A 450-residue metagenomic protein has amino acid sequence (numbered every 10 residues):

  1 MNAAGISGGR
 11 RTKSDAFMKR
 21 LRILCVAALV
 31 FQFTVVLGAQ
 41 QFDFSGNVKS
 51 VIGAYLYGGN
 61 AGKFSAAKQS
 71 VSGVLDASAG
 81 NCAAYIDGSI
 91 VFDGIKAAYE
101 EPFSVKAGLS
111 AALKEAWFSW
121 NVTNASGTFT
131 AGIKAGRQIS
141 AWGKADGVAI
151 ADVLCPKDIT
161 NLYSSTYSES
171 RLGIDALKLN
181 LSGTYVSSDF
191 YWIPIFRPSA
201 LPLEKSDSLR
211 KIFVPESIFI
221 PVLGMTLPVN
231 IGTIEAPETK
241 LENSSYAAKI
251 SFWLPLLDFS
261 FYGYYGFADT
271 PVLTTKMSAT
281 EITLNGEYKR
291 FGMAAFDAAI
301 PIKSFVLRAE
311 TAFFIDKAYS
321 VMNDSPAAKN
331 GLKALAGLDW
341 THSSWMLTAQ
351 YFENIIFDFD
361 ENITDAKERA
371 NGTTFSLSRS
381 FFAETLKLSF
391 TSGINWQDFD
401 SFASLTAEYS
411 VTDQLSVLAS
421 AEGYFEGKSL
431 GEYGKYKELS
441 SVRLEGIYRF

Functional and structural regions predicted by a protein language model:
Q40-Y57, A84-I86, L388: Transmembrane beta-strand segments of Gram-negative outer membrane beta-barrel proteins
S50-L56, A79-N81, I90-G94, R137-A141 (+12 more regions): Transmembrane beta-strands of outer-membrane beta-barrel pores
K63-V71, L109-K114, R171-D175, S182 (+7 more regions): Residues that define the transmembrane beta-barrel architecture of outer-membrane proteins
V71-A79, E115-W120, L177-L181, A248-F252 (+8 more regions): Residues on the lipid-exposed face of transmembrane beta-strands in outer-membrane beta-barrel proteins
S78-R210, P255, E426: Outer membrane beta-barrel
N81-I86, A125-G127, A131-I133, Y185-S188 (+5 more regions): Repeated loop/turn-to-beta-strand initiation elements of outer-membrane beta-barrel proteins
I159, K437-F450: Outer-membrane beta-barrel "beta-signal"
A299-V321, S325-G393: Detector for outer-membrane/organellar transmembrane beta-barrel domains, recognizing the amphipathic beta-strand
